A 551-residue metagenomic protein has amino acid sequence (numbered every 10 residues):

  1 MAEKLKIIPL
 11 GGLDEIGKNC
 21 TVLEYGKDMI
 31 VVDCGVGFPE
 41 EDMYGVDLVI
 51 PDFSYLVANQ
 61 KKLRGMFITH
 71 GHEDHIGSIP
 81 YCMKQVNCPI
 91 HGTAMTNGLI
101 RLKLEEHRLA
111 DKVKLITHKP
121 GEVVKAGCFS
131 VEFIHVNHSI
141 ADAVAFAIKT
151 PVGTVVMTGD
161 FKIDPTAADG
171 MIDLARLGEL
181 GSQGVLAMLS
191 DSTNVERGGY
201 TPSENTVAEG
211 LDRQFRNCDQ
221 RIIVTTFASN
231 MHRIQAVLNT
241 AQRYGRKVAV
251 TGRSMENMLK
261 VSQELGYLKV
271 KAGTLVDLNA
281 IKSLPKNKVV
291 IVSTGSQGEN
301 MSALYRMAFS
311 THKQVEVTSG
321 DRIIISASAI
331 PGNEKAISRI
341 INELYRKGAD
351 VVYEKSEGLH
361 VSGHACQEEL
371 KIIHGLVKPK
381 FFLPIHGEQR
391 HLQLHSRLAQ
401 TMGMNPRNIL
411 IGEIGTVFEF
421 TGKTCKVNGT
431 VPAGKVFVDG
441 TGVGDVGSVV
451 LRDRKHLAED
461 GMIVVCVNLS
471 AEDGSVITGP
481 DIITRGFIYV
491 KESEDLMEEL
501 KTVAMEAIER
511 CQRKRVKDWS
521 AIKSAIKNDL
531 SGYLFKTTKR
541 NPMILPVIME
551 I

Functional and structural regions predicted by a protein language model:
A2-F67, H72-S283, S302-E316, K335-R339: His/Asp/Glu-rich metal-coordinating catalytic cores of metallo-dependent phosphodiesterases/hydrolases acting on
I7, L115-T117, L189, I323 (+3 more regions): Conserved beta-strand scaffold positions in the cores of enzyme catalytic domains, especially in NTP/NDP-utilizing
L13, G37-G45, K62-L63, Y353-S356 (+4 more regions): A glycine- and charged-residue-rich anion-binding loop/surface
P89, L383, L545-P546: Short glycine-rich phosphate-binding loop at a beta-alpha junction
L104, A399, L534: Conserved hydrophobic residues forming the short capping helix/wall of the S-adenosyl-L-methionine
E196-S326, I330-K355, L359-E499, V503-R515 (+1 more regions): Hard-cation-handling environments
R515-I551: C-terminal tails and terminal domains of large nucleic-acid-associated and other macromolecular-machine proteins
